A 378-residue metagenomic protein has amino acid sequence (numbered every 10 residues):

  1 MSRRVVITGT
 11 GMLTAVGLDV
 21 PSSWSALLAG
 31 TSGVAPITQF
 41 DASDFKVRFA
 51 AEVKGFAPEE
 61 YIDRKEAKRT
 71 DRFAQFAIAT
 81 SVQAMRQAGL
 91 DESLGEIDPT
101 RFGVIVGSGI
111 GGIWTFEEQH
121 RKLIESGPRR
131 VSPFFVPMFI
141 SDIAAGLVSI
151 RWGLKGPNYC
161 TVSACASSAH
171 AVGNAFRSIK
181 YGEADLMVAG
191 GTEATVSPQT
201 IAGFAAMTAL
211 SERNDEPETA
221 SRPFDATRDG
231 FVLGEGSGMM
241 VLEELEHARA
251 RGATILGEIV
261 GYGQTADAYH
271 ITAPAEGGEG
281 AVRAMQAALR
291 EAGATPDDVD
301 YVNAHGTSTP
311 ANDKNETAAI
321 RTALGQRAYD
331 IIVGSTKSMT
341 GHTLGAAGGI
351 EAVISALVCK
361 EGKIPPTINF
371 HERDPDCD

Functional and structural regions predicted by a protein language model:
R4-T8, A35, D215-A292, D300-Y301 (+1 more regions): Condensing-enzyme catalytic core mediating Claisen C-C bond formation in acyl metabolism
I7, W24, L28-A164, T192-G203 (+1 more regions): Conserved beta-ketoacyl condensing-enzyme motif
A42-E52, G111-T115, A194-S221, G263-R283 (+3 more regions): Active-site-adjacent elements of ketosynthase-type condensing enzymes
A77-L90, S141-E193, F231-A253, H342-I364: Active-site-proximal alpha-helical scaffold in enzymes
A84-D98, A248-T254, M285-Y301, A323-R327: Phosphate/pyrophosphate-binding loops at sites that engage ATP/ADP/AMP, CoA/4′-phosphopantetheine, polyphosphate
E125-S132, H170-G173, R177, Y181 (+3 more regions): Glycine-/small-residue-rich "gating" segment that lines the acyl/pantetheine channel and substrate pocket
V131-V136, G156-S163, D225-D229, I331-H342: Short pre-catalytic strand/loop immediately N-terminal to key active-site residues, enriched for Gly-Thr
D300-L324, D330-P366: Active-site pocket-lining segment
